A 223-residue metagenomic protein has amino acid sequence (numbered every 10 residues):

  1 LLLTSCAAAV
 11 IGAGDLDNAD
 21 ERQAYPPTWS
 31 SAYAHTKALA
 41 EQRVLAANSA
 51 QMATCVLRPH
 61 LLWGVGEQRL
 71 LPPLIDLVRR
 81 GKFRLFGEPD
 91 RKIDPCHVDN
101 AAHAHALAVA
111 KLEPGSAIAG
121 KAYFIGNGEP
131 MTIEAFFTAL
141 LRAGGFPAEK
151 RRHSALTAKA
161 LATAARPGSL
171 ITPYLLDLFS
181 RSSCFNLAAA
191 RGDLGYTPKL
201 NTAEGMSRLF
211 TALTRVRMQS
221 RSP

Functional and structural regions predicted by a protein language model:
L1-A32: Conserved Rossmann-fold NAD(P)-dependent oxidoreductase catalytic core, especially the SDR/UDP-sugar
L2-S5, R58-H60, G126: Active-site beta-alpha turn of Rossmann-fold NAD(P)-dependent dehydrogenases/reductases
V10-I11, S31-A32, M52-P73: Flexible, glycine-rich beta-alpha linker
T28-R58: Active-site Tyr-X1-5-Lys
L39-A40, E67-P73, G87-K111, G120-F124 (+1 more regions): Substrate-positioning beta->alpha
V98, A122, L161-T197: Conserved C-terminal active-site "lid" loop/helix of NAD(P)H-dependent oxidoreductases that clamps the redox cofactor
K111-I171, S207-R208, V216, S220-R221: Mid/C-terminal beta-alpha module of Rossmann-like enzyme folds, strongest in SDR-family dehydrogenases/epimerases
A189-G192, T197-P223: Amphipathic terminal alpha-helices
